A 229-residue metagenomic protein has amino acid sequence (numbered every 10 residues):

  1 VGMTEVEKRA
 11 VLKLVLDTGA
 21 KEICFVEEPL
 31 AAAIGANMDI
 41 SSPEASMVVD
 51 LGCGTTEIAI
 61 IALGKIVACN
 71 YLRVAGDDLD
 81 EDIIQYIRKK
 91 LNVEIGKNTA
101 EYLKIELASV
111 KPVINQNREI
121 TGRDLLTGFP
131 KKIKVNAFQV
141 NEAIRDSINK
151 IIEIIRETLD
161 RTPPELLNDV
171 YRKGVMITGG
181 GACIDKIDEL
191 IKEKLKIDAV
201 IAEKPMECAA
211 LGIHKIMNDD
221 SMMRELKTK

Functional and structural regions predicted by a protein language model:
V1-C53, A59-M176, A182-K229: Nucleotide/phosphate-binding catalytic cleft detector across ATP-hydrolyzing and phosphate-transferring enzymes
